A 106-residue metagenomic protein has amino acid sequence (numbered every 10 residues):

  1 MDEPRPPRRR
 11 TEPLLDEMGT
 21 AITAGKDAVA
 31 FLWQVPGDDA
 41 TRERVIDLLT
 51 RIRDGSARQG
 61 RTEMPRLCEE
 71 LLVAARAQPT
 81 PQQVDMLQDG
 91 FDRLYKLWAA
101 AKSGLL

Functional and structural regions predicted by a protein language model:
M1-L32, G55, Q59-T62, Q78-L106: Amphipathic, coiled-coil-like alpha-helical segments
G37-A77: Extended, amphipathic alpha-helices with heptad-repeat/coiled-coil or helix-bundle character that serve as
